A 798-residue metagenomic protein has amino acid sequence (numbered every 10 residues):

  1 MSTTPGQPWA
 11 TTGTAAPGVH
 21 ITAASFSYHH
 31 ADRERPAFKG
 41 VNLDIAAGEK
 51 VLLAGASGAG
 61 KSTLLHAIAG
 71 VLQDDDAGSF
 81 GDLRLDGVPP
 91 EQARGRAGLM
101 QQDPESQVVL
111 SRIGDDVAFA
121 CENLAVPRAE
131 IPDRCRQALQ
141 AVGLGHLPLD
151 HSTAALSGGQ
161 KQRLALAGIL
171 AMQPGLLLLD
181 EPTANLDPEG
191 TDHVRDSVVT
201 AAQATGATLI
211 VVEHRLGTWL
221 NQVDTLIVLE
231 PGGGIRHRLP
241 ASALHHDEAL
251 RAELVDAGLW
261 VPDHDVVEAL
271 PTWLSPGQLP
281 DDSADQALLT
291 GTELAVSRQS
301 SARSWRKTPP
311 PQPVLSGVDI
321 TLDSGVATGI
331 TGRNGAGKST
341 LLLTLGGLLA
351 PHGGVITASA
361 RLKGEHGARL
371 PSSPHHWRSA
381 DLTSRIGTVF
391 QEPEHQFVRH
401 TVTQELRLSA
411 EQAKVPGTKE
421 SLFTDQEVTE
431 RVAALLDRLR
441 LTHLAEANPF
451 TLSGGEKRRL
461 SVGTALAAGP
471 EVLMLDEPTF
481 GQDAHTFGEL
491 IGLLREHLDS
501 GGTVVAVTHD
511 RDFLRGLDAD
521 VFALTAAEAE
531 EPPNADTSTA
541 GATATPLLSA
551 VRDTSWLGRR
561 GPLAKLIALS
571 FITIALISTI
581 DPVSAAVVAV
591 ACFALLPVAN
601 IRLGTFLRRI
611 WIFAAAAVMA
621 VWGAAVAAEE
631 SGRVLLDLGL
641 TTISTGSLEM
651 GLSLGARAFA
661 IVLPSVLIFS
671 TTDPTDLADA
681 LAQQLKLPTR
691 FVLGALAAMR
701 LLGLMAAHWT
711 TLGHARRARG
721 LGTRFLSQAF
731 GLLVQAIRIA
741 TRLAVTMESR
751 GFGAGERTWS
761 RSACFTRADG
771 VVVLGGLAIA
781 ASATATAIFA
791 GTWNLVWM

Functional and structural regions predicted by a protein language model:
A54-A56, T331-R333: The feature captures the beta-strand-to-loop junction immediately N-terminal to the Walker
A69, G346: Helix-to-loop junction immediately C-terminal to a conserved catalytic motif
E130-L147, F423-L444: Conserved ABC ATPase "signature" region
S152-L156, Q160, N448-L452, E456: Conserved ABC ATPase signature
I169-L170, A465-L466: ABC ATPase C-loop
L177-E181, L473-E477: Catalytic Walker B motif of ABC-type/P-loop ATPase nucleotide-binding domains
G233-G258, R515-G516, T525-G541: Conserved beta-strand-loop-alpha-helix hinge in the C-terminal portion of ABC ATPase nucleotide-binding domains
A540-S584, V588-F593, P597, A707-M798: Transmembrane alpha-helix interface motif
